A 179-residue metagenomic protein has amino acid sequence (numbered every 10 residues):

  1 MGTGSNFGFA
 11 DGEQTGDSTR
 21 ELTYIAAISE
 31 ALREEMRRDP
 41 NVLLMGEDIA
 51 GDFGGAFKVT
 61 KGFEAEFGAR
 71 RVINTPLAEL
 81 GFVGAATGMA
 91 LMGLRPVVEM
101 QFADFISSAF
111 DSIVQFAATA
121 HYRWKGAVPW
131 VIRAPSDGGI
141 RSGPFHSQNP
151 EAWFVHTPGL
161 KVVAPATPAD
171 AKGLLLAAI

Functional and structural regions predicted by a protein language model:
M1-I179: Thiamine diphosphate
